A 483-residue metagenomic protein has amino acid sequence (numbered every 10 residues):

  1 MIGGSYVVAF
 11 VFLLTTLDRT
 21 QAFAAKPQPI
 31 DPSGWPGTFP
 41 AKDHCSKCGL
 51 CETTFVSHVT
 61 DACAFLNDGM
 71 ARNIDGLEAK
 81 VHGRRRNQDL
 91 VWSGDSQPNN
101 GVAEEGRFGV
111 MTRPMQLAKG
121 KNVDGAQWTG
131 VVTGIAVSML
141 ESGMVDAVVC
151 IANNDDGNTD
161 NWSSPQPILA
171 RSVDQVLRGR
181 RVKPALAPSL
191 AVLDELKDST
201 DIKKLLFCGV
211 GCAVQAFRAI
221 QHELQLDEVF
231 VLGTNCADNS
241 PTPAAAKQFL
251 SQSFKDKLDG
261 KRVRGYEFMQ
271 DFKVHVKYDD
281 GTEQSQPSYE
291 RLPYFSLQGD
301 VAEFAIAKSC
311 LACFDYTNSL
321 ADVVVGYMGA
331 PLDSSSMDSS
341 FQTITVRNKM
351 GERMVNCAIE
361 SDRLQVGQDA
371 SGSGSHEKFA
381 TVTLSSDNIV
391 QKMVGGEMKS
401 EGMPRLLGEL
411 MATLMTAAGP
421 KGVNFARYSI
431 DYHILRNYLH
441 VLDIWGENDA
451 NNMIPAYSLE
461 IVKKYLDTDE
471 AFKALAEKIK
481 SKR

Functional and structural regions predicted by a protein language model:
M1, A9-F12, A22-A24: N-terminal chloroplast transit peptides
P27-H44, G49-D89, V323: Iron-sulfur cluster-binding cysteine motifs and their immediate structural context in ferredoxin-like electron-transfer
A62-V132: Entry/capping segment at the start of metal-dependent catalytic domains with acidic active-site entry clusters
G125-S163, P167: Low-complexity, highly charged intrinsically disordered N-terminal segments that act as targeting/localization
A126-V131, D155, F207-F217, D238-S240: Gly/Ser/Thr-rich loops at beta-strand to alpha-helix junctions that form or flank small-molecule/cofactor-binding
V145, F254-R483: Long, compositionally biased charged/polar accessory segments in the mid-to-C-terminal portions of proteins
H222-T234: A short alpha->loop->secondary-structure connector
C236-Q248: Short, conserved secondary-structure transition motifs
